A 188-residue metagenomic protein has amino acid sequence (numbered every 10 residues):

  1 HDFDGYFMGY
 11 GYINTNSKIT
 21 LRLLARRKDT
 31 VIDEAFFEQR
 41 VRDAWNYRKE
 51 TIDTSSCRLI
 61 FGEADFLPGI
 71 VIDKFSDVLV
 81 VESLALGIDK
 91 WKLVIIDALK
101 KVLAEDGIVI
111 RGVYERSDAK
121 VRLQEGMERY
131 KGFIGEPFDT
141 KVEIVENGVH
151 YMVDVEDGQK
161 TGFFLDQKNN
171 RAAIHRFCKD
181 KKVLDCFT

Functional and structural regions predicted by a protein language model:
H1-S76: Non-catalytic accessory regions of SAM-dependent methyltransferases
N16-S17, G87-D89, Q159-K160: Short, surface-exposed beta-strand-loop junctions and turns on beta-sheet-rich folds
R22-V31, V80-K92: Short histidine-centered catalytic/ligand-binding loop motif
G62-L67, V71-D73, K92-F163: Non-catalytic substrate-recognition/targeting regions of SAM-dependent transferases
D77, Y151, N170, F187: Conserved hydrophobic/aromatic pocket- or pore-lining residues that grip, position, or stack substrates in active sites
D154, A173-D180: Glycine-rich helix-loop-beta junction characteristic of Rossmann-like nucleotide cofactor-binding loops
K179-F187: Conserved class I S-adenosyl-L-methionine
